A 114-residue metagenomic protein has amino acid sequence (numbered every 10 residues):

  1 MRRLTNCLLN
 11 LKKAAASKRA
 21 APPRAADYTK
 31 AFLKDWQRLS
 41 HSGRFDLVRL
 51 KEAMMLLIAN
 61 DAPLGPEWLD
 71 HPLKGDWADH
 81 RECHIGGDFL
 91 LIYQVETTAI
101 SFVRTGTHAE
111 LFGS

Functional and structural regions predicted by a protein language model:
M1-G87, V95-S101, A109-S114: Basic, Lys/Arg-enriched alpha-helical interface segments
